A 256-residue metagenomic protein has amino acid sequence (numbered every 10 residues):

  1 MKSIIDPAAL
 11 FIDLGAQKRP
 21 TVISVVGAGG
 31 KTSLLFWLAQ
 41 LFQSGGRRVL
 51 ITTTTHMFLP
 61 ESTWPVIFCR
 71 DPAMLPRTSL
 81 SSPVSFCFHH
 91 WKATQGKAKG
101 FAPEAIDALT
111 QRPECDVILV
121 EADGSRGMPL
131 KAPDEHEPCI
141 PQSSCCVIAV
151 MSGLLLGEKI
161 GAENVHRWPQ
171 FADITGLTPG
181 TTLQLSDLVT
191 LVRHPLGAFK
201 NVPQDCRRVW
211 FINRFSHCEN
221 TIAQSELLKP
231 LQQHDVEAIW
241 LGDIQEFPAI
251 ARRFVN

Functional and structural regions predicted by a protein language model:
I5-Q43: Walker A (P-loop) phosphate-binding motif
V25, V49-T53, C87-H89, I118-A122 (+3 more regions): General beta-strand structural signal in soluble alpha/beta enzymes
G27, T54, H89-K92, I212-S216 (+1 more regions): Structural motif
A39-W91, G96: N-terminal phosphate/diphosphate-binding loop that engages ATP/GTP or pyrophosphate donors across diverse enzyme folds
S82-S85, E114-I118, C146: Loop/turn-to-beta-strand initiation segments
G96-A102, L109-R112, D123-H234, R252: Conserved catalytic-core segment of NTP-binding enzymes
K229-R252, N256: Canonical P-loop GTPase G-domain recognition
